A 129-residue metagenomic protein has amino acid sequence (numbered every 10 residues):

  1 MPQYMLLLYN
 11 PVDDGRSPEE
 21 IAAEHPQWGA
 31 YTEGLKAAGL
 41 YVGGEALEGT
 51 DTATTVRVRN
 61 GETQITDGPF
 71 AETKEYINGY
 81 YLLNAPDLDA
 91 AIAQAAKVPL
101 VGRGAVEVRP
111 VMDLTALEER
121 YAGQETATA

Functional and structural regions predicted by a protein language model:
M1-A129: Conserved, structured core segments of small domains
